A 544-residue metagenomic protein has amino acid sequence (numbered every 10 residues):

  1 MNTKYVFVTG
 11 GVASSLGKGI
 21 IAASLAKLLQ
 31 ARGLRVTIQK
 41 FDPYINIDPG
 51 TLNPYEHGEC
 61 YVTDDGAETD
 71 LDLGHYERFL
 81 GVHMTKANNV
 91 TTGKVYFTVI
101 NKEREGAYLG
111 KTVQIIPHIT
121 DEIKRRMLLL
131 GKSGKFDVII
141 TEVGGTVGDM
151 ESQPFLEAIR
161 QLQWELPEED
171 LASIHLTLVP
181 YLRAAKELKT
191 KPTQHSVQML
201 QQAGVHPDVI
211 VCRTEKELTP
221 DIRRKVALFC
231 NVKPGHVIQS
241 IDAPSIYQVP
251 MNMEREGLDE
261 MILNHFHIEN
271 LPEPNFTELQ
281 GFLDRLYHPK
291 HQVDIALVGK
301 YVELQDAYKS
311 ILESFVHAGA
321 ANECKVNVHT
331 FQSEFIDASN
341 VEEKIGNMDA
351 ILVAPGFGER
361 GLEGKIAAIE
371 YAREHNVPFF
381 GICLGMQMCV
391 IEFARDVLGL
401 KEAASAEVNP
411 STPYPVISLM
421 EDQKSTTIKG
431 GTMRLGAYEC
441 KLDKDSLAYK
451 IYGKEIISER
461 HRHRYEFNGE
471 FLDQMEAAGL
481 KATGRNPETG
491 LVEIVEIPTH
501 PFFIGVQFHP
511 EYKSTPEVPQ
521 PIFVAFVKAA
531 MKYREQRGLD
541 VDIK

Functional and structural regions predicted by a protein language model:
M1-C324, S333-A350, F357-G358, K365-Y371 (+3 more regions): Flexible phosphate-sensing "switch/lid" loops adjacent to ATP/NTP-binding sites across phosphate-transfer
N2, H206, K233, H291 (+6 more regions): A generic structural signal for well-ordered coil/turn residues at beta-strand boundaries that shape enzyme active-site
G10, K40, T214, I241 (+12 more regions): Active-site proximal loops enriched in glycine and acidic residues that flank catalytic Cys/His/Asp and coordinate
L16-G19, A23-K27, A31, K344-E439 (+2 more regions): Cysteine-nucleophile active-site neighborhood
E56-D64, A243-Y247, V353, E374-F380 (+3 more regions): Short beta-alpha connecting loops at secondary-structure transitions that line or flank enzyme active sites
R285-P289, V341-E343, V408, K429-T432 (+2 more regions): Replace "in large, NTP-powered and nucleic-acid-processing enzymes" with "in large, NTP-powered factors and other
L304-A307, A320-C324, A338-V341, R360-G364 (+8 more regions): Extended hydrophobic-aromatic, low-complexity segments
L435, E439, D443-K544: C-terminal and late-domain segments of enzyme folds
